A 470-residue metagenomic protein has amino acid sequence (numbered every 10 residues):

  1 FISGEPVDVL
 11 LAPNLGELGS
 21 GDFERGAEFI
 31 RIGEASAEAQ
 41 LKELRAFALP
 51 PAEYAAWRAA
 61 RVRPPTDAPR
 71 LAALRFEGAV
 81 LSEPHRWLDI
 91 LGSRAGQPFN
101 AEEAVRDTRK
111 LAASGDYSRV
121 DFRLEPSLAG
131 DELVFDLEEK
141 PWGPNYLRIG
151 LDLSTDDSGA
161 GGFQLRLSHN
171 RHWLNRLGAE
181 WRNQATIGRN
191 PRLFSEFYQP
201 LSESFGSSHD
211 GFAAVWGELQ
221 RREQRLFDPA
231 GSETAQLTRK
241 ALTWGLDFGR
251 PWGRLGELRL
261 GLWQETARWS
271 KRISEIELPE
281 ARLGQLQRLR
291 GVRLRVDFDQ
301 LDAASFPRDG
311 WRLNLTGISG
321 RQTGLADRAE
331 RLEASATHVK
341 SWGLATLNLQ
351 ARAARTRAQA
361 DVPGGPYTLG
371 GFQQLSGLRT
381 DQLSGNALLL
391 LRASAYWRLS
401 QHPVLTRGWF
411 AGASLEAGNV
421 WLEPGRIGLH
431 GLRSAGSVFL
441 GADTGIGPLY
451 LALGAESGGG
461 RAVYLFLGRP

Functional and structural regions predicted by a protein language model:
F1-L18, E28-E34: Conserved catalytic block of serine-dependent lipid acyl chemistry
L10-P13, G412-S414, G441, P448-G454: Conserved active-site loop/cleft motifs that coordinate metal ions or position small ligands
L15-E17, R25, G454-G460: A short, acidic, flexible beta-alpha connecting loop/helix-capping segment that sits on the rim of active
A27-S154, S168, Q184-L201, L242 (+3 more regions): Periplasmic polypeptide-binding modules associated with outer-membrane biogenesis and secretion
V80, P126-L128, K340-L344, A442-I446: A generic beta-sheet turn/junction motif
E102, D107, D116-R295, L301 (+3 more regions): Gram-negative/organellar outer-membrane beta-barrel architecture
A113, R119-D121, E132, P144-D156 (+4 more regions): C-terminal outer-membrane beta-barrel translocator/porin domains of Gram-negative envelope proteins and their
I427-F439: A short alpha/beta connector and helix-capping loop motif
